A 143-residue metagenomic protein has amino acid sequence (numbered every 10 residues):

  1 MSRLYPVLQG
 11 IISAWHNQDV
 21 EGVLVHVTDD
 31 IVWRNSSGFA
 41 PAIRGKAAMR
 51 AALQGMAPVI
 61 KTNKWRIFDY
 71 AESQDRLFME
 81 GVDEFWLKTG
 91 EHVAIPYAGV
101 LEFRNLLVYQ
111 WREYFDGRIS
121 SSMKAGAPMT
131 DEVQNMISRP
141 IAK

Functional and structural regions predicted by a protein language model:
M1, G38-A42, G90: Alpha-helix initiation/capping motif
S2-H26: Short acidic-aromatic low-complexity motifs
R3, A51-K143: A beta-strand edge to alpha-helix "cap/lid" segment located at domain peripheries
I11-A14, R34, F85: Alpha-helix C-capping/helix-to-loop hinge sites
W15, N35-F39, S121-K124: Proteins with a high burden of low-complexity, intrinsically disordered sequence enriched in S/T/G/P/A and R, requiring
E21-D75: A solvent-exposed, acidic/Ser-Thr-rich amphipathic alpha-helical stretch
